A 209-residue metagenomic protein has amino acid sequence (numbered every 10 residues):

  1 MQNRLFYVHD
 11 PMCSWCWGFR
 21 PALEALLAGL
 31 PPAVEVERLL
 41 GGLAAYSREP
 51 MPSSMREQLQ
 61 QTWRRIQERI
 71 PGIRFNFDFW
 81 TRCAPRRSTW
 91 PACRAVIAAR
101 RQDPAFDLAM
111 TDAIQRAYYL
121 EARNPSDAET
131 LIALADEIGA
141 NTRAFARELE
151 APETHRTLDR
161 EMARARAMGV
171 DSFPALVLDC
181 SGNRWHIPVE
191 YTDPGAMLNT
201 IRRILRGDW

Functional and structural regions predicted by a protein language model:
M1-F6: Extreme N-terminal starter segment of soluble prokaryotic enzymes
V8, M12, F19-G29, V34 (+1 more regions): C-terminal cap of thioredoxin/glutaredoxin-like
G18-A122, D127, R203: Structural alpha/beta surface segment adjacent to cysteine/selenocysteine redox centers across thiol/disulfide enzymes
